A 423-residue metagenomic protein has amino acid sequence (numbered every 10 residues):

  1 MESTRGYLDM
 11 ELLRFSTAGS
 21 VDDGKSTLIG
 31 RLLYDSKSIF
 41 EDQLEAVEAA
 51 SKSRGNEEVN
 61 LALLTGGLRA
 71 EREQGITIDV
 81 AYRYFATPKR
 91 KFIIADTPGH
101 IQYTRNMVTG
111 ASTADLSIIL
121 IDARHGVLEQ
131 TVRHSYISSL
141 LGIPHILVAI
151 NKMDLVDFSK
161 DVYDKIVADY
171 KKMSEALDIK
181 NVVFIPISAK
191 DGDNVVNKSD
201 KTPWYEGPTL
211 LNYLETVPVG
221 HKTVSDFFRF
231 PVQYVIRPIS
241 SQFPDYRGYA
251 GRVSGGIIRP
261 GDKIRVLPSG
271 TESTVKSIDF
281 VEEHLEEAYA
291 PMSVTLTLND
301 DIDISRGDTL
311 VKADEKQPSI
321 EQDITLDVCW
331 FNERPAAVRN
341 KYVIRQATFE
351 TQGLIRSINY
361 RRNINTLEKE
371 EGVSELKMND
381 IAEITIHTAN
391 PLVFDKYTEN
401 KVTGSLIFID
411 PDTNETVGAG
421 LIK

Functional and structural regions predicted by a protein language model:
M1-S3, D9-Y34, S38, A50-S53 (+9 more regions): Helix-rich terminal scaffold detector
T4-Q102, A114: P-loop NTPase switch module centered on the Walker A-proximal segment
R5-D9, A18-S20, R69-T77, R83-A86 (+12 more regions): Replace "in large, NTP-powered and nucleic-acid-processing enzymes" with "in large, NTP-powered factors and other
R14-T17, L155-F158, V162, K172 (+1 more regions): C-terminal effector modules of nucleic-acid-centric enzymes and ribosome-associated factors
D22, L28, V47, G75 (+13 more regions): Residue-level signature of catalytic and energy-coupling elements of molecular machines, predominantly ATP/GTP-dependent
G30, D42-E45, A49, G66 (+10 more regions): Solvent-exposed alpha-helical segments within well-ordered globular domains of core cellular machineries
R90-F92, T97-Y103, A111-S135, L141-D164: Conserved Switch II/interswitch segment of TRAFAC-class P-loop GTPases
D164, K171-R334: Conserved catalytic-core segments of large NTP-driven translation/proteostasis enzymes
